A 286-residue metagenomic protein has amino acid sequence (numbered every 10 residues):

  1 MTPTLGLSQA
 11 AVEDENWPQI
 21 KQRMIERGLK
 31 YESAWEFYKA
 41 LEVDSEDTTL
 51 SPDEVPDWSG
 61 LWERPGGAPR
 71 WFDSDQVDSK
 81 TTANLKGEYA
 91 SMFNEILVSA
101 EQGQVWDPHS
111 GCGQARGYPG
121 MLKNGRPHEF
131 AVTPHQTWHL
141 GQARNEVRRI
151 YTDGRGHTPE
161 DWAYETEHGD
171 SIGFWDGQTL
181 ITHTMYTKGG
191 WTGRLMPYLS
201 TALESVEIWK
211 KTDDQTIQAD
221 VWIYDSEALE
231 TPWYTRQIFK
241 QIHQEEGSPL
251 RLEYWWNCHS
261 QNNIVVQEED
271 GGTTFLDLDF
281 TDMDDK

Functional and structural regions predicted by a protein language model:
M1-P3: Sec-dependent, cleavable N-terminal signal peptides
L5-K286: PEST-like low-complexity, intrinsically disordered acidic/proline/serine-rich tracts that flank trafficking/processing
